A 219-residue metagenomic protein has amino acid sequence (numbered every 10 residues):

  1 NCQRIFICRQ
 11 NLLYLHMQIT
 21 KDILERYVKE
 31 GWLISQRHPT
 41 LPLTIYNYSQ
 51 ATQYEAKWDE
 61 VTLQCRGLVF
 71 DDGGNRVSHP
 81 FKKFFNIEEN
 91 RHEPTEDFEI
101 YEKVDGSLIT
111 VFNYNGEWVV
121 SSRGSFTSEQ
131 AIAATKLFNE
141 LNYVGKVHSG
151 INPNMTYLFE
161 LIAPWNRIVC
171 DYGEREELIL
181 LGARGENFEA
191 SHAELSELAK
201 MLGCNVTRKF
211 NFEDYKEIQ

Functional and structural regions predicted by a protein language model:
L15-Q219: Core nucleotide-handling region used for phosphoryl-transfer chemistry
